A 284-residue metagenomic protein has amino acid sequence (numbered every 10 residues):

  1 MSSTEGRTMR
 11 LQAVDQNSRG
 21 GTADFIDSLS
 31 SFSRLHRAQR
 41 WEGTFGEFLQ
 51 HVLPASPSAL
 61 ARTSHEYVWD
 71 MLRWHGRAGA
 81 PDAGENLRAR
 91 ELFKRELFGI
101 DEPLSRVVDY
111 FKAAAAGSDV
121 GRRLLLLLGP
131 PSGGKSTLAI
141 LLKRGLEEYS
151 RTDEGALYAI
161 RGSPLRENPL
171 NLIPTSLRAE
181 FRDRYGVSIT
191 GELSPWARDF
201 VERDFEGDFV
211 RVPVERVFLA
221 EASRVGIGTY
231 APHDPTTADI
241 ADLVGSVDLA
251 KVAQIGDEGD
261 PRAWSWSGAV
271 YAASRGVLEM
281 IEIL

Functional and structural regions predicted by a protein language model:
M1-A78, S132: N-terminal accessory segments that target, anchor, or regulate ATP-driven/P-loop NTPase machines and associated
L49-L284: Conserved ASCE/P-loop NTPase catalytic core
